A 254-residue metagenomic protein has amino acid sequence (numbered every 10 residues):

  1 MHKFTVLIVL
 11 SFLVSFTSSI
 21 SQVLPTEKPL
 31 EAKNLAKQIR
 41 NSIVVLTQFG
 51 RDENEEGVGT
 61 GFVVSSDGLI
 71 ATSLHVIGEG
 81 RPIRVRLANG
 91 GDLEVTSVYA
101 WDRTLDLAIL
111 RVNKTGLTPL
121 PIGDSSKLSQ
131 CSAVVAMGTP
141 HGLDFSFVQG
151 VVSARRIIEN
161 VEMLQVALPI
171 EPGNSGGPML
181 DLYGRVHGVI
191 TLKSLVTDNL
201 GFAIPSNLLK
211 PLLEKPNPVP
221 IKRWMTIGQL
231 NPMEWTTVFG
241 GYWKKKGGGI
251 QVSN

Functional and structural regions predicted by a protein language model:
M1-T5: Positively charged n-region of N-terminal signal peptides that target proteins for export
L7-F16: Bacterial N-terminal signal peptides
S21-V63, L69-L74, P82, L105-L107 (+1 more regions): N-terminal activation segment of mature serine protease catalytic domains
Q22-A36, G80, T96, T118-P119 (+3 more regions): C-terminal cap/linker of serine protease catalytic domains
D52-E56, S65-G138, G142-S146, N160-L164: Conserved active-site neighborhood of the chymotrypsin/trypsin-like protease fold
G61-V63, V95-V98, V152, M179: Conserved hydrophobic positions within beta-strands
F62-V63, I170-I190: Catalytic nucleophile loop of clan PA
P220-N254: Extracellular glycan-recognition regions
